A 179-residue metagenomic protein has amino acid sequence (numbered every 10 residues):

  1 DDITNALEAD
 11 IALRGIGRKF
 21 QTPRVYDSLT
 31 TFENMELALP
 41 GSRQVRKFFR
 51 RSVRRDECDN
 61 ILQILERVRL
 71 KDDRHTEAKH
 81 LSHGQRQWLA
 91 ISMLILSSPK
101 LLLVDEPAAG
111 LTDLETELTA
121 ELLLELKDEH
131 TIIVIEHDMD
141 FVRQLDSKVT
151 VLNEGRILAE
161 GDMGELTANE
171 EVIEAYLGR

Functional and structural regions predicted by a protein language model:
D1-R14, V53, K79: ABC ATPase NBD Q-loop/coupling interface
T4-A6, I64-S82: Conserved ABC nucleotide-binding domain
F49-D73, E121: Conserved ABC ATPase "signature" region
L102-E106: Catalytic Walker B motif of ABC-type/P-loop ATPase nucleotide-binding domains
T116-D128: Helical segment within the ABC ATPase nucleotide-binding domain
V142-Q144: A short, surface-exposed alpha-helical micro-motif characterized by mixed small hydrophobic and charged/polar residues
